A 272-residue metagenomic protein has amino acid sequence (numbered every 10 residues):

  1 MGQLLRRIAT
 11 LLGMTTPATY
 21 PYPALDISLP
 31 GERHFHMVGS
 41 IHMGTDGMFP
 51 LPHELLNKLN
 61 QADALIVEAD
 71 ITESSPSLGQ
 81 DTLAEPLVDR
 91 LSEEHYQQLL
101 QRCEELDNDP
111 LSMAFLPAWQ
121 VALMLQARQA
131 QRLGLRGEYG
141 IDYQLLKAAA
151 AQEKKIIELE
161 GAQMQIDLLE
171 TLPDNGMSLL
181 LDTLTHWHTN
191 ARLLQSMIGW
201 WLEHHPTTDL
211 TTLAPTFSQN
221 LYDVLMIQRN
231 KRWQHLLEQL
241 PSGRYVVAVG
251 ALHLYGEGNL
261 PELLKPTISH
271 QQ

Functional and structural regions predicted by a protein language model:
Q3-L4, L12-G13, P21, L25-F217 (+1 more regions): Structured, acidic catalytic/metal-binding patches in enzyme active sites
R7-L11, T15-D26, D223-K231, H235-Q239: Short alpha-helix boundary/capping and kink motifs at helix termini
D223-Q272: A cross-kingdom marker for long, charged
